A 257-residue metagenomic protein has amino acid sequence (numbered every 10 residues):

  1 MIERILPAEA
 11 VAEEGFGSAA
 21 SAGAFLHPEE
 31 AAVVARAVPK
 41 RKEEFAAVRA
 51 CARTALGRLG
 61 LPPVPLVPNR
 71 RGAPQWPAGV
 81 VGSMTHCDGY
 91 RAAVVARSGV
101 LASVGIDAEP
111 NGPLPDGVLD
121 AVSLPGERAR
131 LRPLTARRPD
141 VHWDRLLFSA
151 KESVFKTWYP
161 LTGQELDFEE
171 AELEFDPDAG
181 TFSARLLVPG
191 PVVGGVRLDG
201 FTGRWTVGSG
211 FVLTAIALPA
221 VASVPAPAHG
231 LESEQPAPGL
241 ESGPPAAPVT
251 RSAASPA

Functional and structural regions predicted by a protein language model:
M1-E234, S242, A246-A257: Core catalytic alpha/beta fold that binds nucleotide/phospho-ligands
